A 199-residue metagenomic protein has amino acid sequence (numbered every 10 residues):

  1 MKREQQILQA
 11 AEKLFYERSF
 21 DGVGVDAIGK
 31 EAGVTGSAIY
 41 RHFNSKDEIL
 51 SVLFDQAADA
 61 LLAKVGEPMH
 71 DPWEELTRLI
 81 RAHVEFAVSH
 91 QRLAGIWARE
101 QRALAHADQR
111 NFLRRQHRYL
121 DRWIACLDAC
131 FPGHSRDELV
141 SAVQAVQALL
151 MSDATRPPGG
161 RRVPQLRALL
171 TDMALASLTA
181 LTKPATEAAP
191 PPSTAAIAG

Functional and structural regions predicted by a protein language model:
M1, K183-G199: Actinobacteria-biased recognition of intrinsically disordered, low-complexity terminal regions
R3-Q6, A10-E48: Helix-turn-helix
A10-L14, V52, F86, L149: Short amphipathic alpha-helical elements of helix-turn-helix/winged-helix folds
L50-A57, W97: Alpha-helical DNA-contacting segments of helix-turn-helix folds
G66-S89: Hydrophobic alpha-helical connector segments
E85-D121, T155: Short secondary-structure transition hinges
H106-F131, V140-S141, A168: Amphipathic alpha-helical packing segments from all-alpha helical-bundle domains
H134-P157, V163-S177, I197-G199: Hydrophobic alpha-helical segments that form the core of small-molecule binding pockets and/or dimer interfaces
